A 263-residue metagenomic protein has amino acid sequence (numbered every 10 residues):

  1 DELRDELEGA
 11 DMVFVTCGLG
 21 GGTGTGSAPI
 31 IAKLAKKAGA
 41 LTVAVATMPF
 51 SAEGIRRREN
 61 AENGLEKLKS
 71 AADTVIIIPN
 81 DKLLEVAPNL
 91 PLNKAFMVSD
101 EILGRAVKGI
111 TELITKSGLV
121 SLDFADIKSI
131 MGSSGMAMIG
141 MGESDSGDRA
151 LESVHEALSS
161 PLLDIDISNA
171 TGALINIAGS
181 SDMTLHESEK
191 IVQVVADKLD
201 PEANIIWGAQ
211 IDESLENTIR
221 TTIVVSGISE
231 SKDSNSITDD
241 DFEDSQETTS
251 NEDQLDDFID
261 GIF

Functional and structural regions predicted by a protein language model:
D1-F263: Tubulin/FtsZ superfamily GTPase core signature
